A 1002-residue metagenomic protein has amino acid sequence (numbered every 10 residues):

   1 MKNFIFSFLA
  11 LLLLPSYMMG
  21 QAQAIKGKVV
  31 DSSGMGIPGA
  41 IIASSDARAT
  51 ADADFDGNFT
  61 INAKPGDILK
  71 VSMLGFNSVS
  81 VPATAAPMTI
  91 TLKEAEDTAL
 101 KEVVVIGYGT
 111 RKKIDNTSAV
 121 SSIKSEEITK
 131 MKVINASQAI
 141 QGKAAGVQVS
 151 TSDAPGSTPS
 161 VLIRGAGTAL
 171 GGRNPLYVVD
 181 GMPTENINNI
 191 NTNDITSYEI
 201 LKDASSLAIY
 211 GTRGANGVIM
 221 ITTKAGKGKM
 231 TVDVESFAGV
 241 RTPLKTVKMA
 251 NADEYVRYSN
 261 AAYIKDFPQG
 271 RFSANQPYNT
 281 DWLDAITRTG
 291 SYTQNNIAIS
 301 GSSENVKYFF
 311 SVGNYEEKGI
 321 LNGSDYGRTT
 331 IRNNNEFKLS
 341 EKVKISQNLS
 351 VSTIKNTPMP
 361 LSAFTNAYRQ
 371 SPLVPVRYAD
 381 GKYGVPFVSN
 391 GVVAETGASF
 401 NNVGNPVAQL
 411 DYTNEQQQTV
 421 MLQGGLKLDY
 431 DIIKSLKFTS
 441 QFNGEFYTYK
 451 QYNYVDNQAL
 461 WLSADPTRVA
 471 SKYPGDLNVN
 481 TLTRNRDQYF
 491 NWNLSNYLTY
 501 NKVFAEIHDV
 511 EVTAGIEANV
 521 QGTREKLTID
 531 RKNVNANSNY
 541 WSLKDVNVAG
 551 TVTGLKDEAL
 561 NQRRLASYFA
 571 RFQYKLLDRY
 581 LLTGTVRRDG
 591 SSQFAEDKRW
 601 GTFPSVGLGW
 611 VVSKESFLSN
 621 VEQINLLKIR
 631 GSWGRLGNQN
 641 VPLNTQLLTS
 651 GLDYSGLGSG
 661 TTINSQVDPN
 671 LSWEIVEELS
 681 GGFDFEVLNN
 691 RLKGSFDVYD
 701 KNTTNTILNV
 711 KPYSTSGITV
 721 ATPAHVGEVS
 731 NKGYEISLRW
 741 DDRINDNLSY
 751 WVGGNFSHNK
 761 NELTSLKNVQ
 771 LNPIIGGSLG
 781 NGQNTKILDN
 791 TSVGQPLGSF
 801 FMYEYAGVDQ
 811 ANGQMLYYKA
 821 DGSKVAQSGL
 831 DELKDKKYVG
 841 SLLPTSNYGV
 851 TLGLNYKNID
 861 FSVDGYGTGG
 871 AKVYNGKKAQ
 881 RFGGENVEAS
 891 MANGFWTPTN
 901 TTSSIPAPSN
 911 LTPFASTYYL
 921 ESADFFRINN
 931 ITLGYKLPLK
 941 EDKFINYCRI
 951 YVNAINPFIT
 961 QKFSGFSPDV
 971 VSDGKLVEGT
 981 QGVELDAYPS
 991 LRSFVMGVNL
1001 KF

Functional and structural regions predicted by a protein language model:
M1-R332, F337-S352, Q423-G424, W673 (+6 more regions): Short, small/polar-rich motifs associated with maturation and membrane association, primarily at protein termini
I128, A154, N174, D180 (+8 more regions): Extracellular/periplasmic, surface-exposed regions of secreted and cell-surface proteins
S137-Q141, P723-S730, L771-F800, V839-G849 (+2 more regions): C-terminal extracellular loops and terminal segments of Gram-negative outer membrane beta-barrel proteins
D233-P277, L527-I529, D741-L842, I955-G965: Conserved small-residue
A274-P277, T357-Q423, L462-T483, D487-Y489: Acidic/polar loop-and-plug regions of large Gram-negative outer-membrane beta-barrel proteins
L283, V407, W461-S463, S591 (+1 more regions): Extracytoplasmic gating/loop element in the C-terminal half of outer-membrane beta-barrel translocons and assembly
S841-Y874: Glycine-rich, aromatic-lined ligand/substrate-binding cores of catalytic and carbohydrate-binding domains
